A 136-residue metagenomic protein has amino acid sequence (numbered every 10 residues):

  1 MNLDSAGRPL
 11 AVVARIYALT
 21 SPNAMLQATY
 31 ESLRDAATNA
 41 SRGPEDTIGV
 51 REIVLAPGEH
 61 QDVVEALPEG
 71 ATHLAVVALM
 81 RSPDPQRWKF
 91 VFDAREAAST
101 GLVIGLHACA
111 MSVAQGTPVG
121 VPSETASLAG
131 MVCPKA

Functional and structural regions predicted by a protein language model:
M1-S5, S21: Short amphipathic, basic-aromatic surface patches that mediate peripheral association with negatively charged
A6-R15: Short coil-to-beta strand junction motifs in C2/discoidin
R8, A24-T29: Short, hydrophobic/aromatic beta-strand segments
T20-A24, T72-H73: Primarily extracytoplasmic ectodomains and periplasmic/lumenal surface modules that are beta-strand-rich
A28-P68, V76, S82: Tryptophan-paired
A66-A71, R95-S99: A short, structured loop/turn motif at beta-sheet edges
M80-W88: Short acidic/polar inter-strand loop motif in beta-rich domains
K89-A136: Glycine-rich, aromatic-bearing surface loops/beta-hairpins
